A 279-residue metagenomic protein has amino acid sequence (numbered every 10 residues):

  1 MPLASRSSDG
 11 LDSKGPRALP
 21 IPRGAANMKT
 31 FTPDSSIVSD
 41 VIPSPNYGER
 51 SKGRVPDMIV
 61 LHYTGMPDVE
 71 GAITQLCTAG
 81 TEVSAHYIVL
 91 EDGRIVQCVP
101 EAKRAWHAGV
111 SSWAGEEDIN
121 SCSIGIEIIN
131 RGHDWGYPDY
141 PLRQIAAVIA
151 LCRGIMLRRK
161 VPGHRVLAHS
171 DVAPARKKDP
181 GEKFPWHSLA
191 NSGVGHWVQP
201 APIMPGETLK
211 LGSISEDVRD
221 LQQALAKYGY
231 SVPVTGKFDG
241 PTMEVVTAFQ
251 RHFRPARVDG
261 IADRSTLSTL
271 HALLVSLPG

Functional and structural regions predicted by a protein language model:
I21-N27, G109-S111, P141-L167, A173-G279: Cell-envelope/ECM-targeting effectors and their regulatory/trafficking segments
K29-R165: Active-site-adjacent loop/helix surface patches within enzyme catalytic domains that shape the substrate-binding cleft
R131, V172-A173: Short acidic/polar capping segments at secondary-structure boundaries
